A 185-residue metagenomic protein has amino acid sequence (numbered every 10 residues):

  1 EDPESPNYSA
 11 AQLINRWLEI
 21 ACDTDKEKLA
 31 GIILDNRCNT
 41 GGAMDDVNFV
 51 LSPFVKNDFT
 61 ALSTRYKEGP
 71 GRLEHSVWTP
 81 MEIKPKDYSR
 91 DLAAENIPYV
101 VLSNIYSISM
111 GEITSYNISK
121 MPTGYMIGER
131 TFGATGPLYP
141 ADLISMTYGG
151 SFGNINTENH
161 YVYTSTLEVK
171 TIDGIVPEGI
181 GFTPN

Functional and structural regions predicted by a protein language model:
E1, D35-N39, T64-K67, V101-Y106 (+2 more regions): Active-site-proximal beta-strand/loop segments in catalytic clefts of secreted hydrolases
E1, E178-P184: Short, intrinsically disordered, charge-balanced linker/junction segments flanking boundaries in proteins
E1-L62, S145-G153: Flexible, low-complexity junctional segments that flank or bridge functional domains
D25-K28, D91-N96, S119-K120, G153-E158 (+3 more regions): Extracellular/periplasmic catalytic domains that process cell-envelope and extracellular macromolecules
L34, F54, Y99, I118 (+1 more regions): Terminal peptide-recognition signature
G41-P98, Y106, Y139-T147, F152 (+2 more regions): Gly/Ser/Thr-rich loop/hinge elements
I108-S109, M121-T135: Short, well-structured beta-strand/strand-turn elements
